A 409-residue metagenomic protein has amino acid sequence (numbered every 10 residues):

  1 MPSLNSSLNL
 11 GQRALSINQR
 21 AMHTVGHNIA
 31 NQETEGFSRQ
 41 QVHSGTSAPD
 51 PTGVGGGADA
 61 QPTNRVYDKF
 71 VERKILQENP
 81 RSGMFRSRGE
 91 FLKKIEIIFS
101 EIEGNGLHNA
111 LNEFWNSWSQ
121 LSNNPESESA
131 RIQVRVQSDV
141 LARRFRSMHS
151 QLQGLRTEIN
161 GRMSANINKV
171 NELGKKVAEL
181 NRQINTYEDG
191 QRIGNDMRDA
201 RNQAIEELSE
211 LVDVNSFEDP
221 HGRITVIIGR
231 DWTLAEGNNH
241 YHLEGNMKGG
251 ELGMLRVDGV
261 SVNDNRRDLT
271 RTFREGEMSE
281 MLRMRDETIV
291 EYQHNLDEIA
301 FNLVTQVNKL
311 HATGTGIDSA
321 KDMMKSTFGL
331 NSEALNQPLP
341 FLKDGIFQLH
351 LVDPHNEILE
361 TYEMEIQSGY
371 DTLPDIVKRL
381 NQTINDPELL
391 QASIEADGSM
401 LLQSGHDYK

Functional and structural regions predicted by a protein language model:
M1-K409: Structural signature of extracellular appendage/secretion-system components
